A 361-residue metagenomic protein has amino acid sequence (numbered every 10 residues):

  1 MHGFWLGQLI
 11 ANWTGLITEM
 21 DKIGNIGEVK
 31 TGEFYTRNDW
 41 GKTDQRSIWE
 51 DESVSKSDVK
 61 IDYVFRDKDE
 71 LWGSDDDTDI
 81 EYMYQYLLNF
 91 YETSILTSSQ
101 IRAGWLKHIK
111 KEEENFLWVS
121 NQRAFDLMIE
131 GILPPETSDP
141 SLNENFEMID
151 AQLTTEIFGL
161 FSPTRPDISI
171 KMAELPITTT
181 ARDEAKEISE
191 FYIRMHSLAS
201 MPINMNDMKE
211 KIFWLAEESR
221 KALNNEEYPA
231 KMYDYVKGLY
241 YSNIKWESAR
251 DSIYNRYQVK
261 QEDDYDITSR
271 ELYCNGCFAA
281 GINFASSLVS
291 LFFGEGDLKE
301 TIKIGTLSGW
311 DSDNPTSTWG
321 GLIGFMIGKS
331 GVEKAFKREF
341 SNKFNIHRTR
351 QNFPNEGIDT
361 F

Functional and structural regions predicted by a protein language model:
M1-L9: Mature N-terminal segment immediately following signal peptide/propeptide cleavage in secreted/periplasmic
H2-G3, S94, S98, I149-A151 (+6 more regions): Active-site-proximal structural scaffolding
G7, D77, D313: Short, conserved phosphate/pyrophosphate- and ester-handling motifs at nucleotide-, phospho-/glycolipid
I10, T14-L16, M20-Q45, A181-E184 (+3 more regions): Catalytic phosphate/nucleotide-handling subdomain of diverse soluble enzymes
I17-Y63, T78-I80, R102, E113: Active-site-surrounding "flap" and adjacent substrate/cofactor-binding loops of secreted or lumenal enzymes, prototyped
T43-D75, F344-F361: A structural-propensity feature for long, helix-poor, extended segments
D67-I80, Q85-E190: Active-site cavity-forming subdomains of large catalytic enzyme subunits
A124-M148, T155-P166, E174-T179, I193-G309: Accessory "access/gating" subregions that flank catalytic or transport cores
